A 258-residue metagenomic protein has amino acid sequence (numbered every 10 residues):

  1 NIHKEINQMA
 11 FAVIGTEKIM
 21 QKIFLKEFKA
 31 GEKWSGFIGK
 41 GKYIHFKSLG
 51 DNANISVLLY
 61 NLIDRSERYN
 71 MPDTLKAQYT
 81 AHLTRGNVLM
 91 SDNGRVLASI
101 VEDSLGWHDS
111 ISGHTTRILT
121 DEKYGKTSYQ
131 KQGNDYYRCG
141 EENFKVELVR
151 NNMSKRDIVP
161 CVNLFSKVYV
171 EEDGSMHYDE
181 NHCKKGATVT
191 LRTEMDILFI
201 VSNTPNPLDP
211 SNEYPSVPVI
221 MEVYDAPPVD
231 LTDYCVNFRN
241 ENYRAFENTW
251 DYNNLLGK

Functional and structural regions predicted by a protein language model:
A10-K258: Acidic, Ser/Thr/Pro
